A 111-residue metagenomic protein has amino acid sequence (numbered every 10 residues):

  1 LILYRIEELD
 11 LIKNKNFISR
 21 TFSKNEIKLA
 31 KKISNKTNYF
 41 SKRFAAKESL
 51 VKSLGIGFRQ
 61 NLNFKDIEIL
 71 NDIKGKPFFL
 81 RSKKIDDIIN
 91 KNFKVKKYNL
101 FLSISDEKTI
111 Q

Functional and structural regions predicted by a protein language model:
L3-Q111: Core catalytic alpha/beta fold that binds nucleotide/phospho-ligands
